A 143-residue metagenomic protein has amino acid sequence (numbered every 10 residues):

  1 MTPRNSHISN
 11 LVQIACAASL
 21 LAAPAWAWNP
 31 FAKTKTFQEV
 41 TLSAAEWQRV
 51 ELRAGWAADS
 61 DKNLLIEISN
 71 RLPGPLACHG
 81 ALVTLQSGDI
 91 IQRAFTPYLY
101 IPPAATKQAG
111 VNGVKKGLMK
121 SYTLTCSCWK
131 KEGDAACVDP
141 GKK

Functional and structural regions predicted by a protein language model:
T2-I14: Bacterial N-terminal signal peptides that target proteins for export
A22-P24: N-terminal signal peptide c-region/cleavage motif recognized by signal peptidases
W28-D61: Low-complexity, acidic Ser/Thr/Pro/Gly-rich terminal tails and inter-domain linkers that flank the onset of structured
W28-T34, G110-K143: Terminal connector regions
K62-I66: Structural beta-strand segments of beta-rich domains
I68-L72: Asparagine-centered strand-capping/turn motif at beta-strand->loop junctions
P75-A81: Short, hydrophobic/aromatic beta-strand segments
G88-L118: Intrinsically disordered, low-complexity Pro/Gly/Ser/Thr-rich segments with frequent PxxP/GP/PP motifs and embedded
